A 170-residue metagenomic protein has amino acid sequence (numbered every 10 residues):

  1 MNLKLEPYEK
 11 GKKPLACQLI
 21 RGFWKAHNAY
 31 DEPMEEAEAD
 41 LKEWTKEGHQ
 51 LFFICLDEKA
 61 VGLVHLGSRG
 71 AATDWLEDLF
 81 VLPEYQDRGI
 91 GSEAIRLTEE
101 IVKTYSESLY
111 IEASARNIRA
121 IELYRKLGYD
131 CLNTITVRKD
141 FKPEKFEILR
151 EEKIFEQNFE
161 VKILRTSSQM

Functional and structural regions predicted by a protein language model:
N2-Q18: A short beta-loop-alpha structural element at the N-terminal edge of CoA-dependent acyl/N-acetyltransferase catalytic
Q18-E32: Helix-loop element at the rim of GNAT/NAT acetyltransferase active sites that forms part of the acceptor-substrate
Y30-L51, L63-H65: Active-site rim helix/loop that mediates acceptor-substrate recognition in acyltransferases
F53, K59-G67, W75, F80: Conserved beta-strand in the GNAT
S68-E77, Q86, E107, L132: A conserved beta-turn-beta hairpin within the catalytic core of GNAT-like acetyltransferases that forms part
V81, D87-E100, I118, E122 (+1 more regions): Conserved acetyl-CoA-binding loop-helix of GNAT-fold acetyltransferases
V102-S114: Conserved GNAT acetyl-CoA-binding A-motif
I111-I121, V137-E144: Conserved beta-strand-loop-alpha-helix junction that forms the acyl-donor binding cleft
